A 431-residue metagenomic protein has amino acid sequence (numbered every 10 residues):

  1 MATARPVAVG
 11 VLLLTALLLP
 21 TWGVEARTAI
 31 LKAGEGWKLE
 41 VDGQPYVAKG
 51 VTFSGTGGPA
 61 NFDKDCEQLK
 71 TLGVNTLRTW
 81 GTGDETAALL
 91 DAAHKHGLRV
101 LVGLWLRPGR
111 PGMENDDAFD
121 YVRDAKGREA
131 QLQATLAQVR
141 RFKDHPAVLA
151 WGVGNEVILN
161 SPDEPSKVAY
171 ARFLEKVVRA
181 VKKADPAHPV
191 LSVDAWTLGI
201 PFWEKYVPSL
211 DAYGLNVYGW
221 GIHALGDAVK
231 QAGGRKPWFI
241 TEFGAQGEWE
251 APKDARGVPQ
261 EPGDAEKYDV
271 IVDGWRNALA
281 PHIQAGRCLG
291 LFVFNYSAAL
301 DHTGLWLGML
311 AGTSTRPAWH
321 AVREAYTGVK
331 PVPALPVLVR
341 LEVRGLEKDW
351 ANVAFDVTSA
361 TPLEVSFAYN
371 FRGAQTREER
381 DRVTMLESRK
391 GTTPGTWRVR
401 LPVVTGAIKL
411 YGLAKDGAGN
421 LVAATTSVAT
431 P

Functional and structural regions predicted by a protein language model:
M1-V11: Bacterial N-terminal signal peptides that target proteins for export
G10-P20: Bacterial N-terminal signal peptides
A33-G34, V41, P45, K70 (+3 more regions): Substrate-binding clefts and catalytic carboxylate motifs of secreted carbohydrate-active enzymes
G34-E35, E40-L210, H223: Active-site mouth of glycoside hydrolases
K167-W275: Noncatalytic carbohydrate-binding groove/subsite architecture in carbohydrate-active enzymes
P402-G406: Surface-exposed, short loops/turns at beta-strand junctions within beta-sandwich domains
